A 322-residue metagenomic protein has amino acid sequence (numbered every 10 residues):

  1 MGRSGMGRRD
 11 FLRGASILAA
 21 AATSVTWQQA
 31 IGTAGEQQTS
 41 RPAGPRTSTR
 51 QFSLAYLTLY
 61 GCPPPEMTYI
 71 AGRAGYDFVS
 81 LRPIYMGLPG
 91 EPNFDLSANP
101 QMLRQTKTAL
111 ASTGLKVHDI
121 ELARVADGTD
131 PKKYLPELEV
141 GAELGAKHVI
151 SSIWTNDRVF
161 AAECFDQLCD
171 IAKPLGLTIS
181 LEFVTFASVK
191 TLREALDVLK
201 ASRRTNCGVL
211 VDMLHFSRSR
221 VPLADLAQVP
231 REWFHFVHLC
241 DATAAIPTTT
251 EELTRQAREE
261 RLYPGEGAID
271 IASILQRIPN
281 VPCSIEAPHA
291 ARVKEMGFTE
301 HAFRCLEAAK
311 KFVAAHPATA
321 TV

Functional and structural regions predicted by a protein language model:
G2-G5, R9-S53, P65-D77, G145 (+2 more regions): Histidine-acidic metal/acid-base catalytic patches
A15-S16, A20-S24, T68, A109-V209 (+2 more regions): Active-site acidic/histidine proton-transfer and metal-coordination neighborhood in alpha/beta enzyme cores
R41-L57, K107, A111, K116-A123: Mobile, glycine- and charge-enriched loop segments and immediately flanking short secondary-structure elements within
A55-L59, I84-M86, L122-V125, I153-N156 (+4 more regions): Active-site beta-loop-alpha junctions enriched in small/polar residues
S80-Q105: Glycine-rich, proline-tolerant flexible connector loops at the mouths of alpha/beta enzymes
G87-N93, L181, A291-E295: A short acidic, helix-capping loop that chelates divalent metal ions and anchors anionic groups
F94-M102, T129-P136, N156-E163, A187-K190 (+3 more regions): Alpha-helix N-cap and loop-to-helix initiation/capping positions
